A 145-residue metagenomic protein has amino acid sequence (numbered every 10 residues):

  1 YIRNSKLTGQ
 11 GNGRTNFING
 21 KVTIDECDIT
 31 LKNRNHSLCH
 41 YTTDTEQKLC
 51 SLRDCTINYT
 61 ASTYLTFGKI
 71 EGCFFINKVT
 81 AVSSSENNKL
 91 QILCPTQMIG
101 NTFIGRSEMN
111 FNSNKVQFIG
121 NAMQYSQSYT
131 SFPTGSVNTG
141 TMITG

Functional and structural regions predicted by a protein language model:
Y1-G145: Extracellular beta-rich repeat passengers
